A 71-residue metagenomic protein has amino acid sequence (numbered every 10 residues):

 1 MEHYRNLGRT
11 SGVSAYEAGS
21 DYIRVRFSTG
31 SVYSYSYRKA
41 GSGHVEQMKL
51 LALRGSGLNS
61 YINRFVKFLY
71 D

Functional and structural regions predicted by a protein language model:
M1-D71: A charge-rich, low-complexity, intrinsically flexible signal that marks solvent-exposed coils, linkers, repeats
